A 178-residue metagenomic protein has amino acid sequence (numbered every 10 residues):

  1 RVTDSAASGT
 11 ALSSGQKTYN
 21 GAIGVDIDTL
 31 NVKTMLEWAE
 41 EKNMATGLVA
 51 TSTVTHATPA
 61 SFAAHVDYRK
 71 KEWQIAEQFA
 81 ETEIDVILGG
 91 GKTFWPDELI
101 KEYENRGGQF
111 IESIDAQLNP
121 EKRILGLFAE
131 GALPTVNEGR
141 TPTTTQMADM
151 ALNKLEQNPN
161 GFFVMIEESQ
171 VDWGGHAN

Functional and structural regions predicted by a protein language model:
R1-F94, L99-Q117, K122: N-terminal catalytic scaffold of extracellular/periplasmic and nuclease hydrolases that process anionic headgroups
T29-K33, T145-L152: Short, hydrophobic/amphipathic alpha-helical packing segments that form internal helix faces or helix-helix interfaces
L36-E40, L48, A151-K154, S169 (+1 more regions): Short secondary-structure boundary segments
A57-F62, A132-G139, Q157-N178: Active-site His/acidic residue clusters
Y68, R140-A148: Phosphate/oxyanion-binding active-site loops and adjacent basic polyanion-contact surfaces
E83-I84, P120-T135, G139: Formylglycine-dependent
G90-K92, A129-G131, E168: Short, structured patches in soluble enzyme cores that scaffold and shape functional sites
Y103, I111-L127, M147-S169: Active-site regions of oxyanion-processing enzymes, predominantly non-cytosolic
